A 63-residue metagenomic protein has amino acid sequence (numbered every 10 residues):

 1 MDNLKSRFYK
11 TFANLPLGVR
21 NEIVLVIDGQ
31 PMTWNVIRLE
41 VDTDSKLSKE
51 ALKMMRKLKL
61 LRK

Functional and structural regions predicted by a protein language model:
Y9-E40: Short amphipathic alpha-helical interface segments
K49-K53: Short, hydrophobic-biased segments on the C-terminal half of alpha helices that form "recognition helices"
R56-K63: A short, conserved structural fragment
